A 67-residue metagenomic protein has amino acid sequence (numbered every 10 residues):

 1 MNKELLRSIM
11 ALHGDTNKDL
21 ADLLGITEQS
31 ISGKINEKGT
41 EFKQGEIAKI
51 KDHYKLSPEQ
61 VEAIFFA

Functional and structural regions predicted by a protein language model:
M1-D15, L23: A short, Lys/Arg-rich alpha-helix, primarily the initiator
S8, G33, A63: DNA-binding alpha-helical recognition surfaces that contact promoter or target DNA
N17, E28-Q29, P58: The DNA-contacting recognition helix of HTH DNA-binding domains and analogous helical DNA-recognition elements
D19-A21, I50: Short alpha-helical "recognition helix" segments of helix-turn-helix
I26-E41: Recognition helix of helix-turn-helix/homeodomain-like DNA-binding domains that insert into the DNA major groove
I35-N36, E46, F65: DNA major-groove recognition helix of helix-turn-helix
G45-Q60: DNA major-groove recognition helix of helix-turn-helix/homeodomain DNA-binding modules
V61-A67: Short amphipathic recognition helices of helix-turn-helix/homeodomain-type DNA-binding modules
